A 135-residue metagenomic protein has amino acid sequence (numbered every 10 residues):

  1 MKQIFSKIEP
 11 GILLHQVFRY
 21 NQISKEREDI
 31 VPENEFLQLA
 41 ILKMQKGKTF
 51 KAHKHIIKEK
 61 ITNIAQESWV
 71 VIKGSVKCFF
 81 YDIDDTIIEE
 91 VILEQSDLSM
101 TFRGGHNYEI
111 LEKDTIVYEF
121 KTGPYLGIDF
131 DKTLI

Functional and structural regions predicted by a protein language model:
M1-L42, V91: A short, N-terminal "cap"/entry segment at the start of jelly-roll beta-barrel domains of the cupin/DSBH fold
I4, I8, N107-I135: Double-stranded beta-helix
I23, I41-N63: Conserved short histidine dyad/triad with adjacent acidic residue
I41-K43, S68, E90, L98-M100 (+1 more regions): Conserved hydrophobic/aromatic beta-strand scaffold that supports enzyme active sites
Q45-K46, I64-Y81: Glycine- and acidic-residue-biased ligand/ion/polar-headgroup-sensing regions
A52, C78-F80, M100-T101, H106-E112 (+1 more regions): Short beta-strand His + acidic residue motifs that chelate non-heme Fe in jelly-roll/DSBH and cupin folds
D82-R103: Short acidic-glycine-tyrosine-enriched beta hairpin
